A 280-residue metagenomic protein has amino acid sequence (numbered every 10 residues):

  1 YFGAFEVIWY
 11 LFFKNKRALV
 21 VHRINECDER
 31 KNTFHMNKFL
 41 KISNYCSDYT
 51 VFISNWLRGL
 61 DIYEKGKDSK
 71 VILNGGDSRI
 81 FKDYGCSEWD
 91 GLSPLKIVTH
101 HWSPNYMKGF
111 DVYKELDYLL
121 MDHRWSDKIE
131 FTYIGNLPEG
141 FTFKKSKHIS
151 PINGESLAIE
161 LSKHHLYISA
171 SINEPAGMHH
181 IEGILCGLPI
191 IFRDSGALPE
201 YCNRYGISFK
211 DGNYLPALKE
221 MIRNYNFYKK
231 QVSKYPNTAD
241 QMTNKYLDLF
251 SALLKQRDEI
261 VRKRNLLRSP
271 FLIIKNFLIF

Functional and structural regions predicted by a protein language model:
Y1-C46: Extended catalytic core of nucleotide-activated donor transferases of GT-like folds
N32-F34, G75-S93, K108: Acidic anion/phosphate-binding donor-loop and adjacent secondary structure in glycosyltransferase catalytic cores
Y45-S69, G76-I80, Y246: A short, active-site helix/loop in glycosyltransferases that binds the activated sugar's phosphate group
E88-L120: Conserved donor-binding/catalytic core segment of Leloir-type glycosyltransferases
I172: Aromatic "clamp/platform" in nucleotide-sugar-dependent glycosyltransferases that forms part of the donor/acceptor
P189-F192: Short hydrophobic beta-strand element within catalytic cores of glycosyltransferases and related nucleotide-activated
P199-E220: Change "using UDP/GDP/dTDP sugars" to "using nucleotide sugars
R223-F277: A charged, aromatic-enriched C-terminal amphipathic alpha-helix characteristic of glycosyltransferases across folds
